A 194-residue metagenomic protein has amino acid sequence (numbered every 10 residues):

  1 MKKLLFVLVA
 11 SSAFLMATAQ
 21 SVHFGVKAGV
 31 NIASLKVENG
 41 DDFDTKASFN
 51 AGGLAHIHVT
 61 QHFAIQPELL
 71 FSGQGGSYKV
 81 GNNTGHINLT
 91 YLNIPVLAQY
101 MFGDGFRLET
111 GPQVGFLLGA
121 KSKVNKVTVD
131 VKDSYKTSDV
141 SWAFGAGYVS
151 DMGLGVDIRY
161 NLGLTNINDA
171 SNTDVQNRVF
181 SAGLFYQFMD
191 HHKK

Functional and structural regions predicted by a protein language model:
V9, G52-L54, P95-L97, G145-G147 (+1 more regions): Outer-membrane beta-barrel architecture
Q20-V22, F43-F49, N88-L92, S138-W142 (+1 more regions): Residues that define the transmembrane beta-barrel architecture of outer-membrane proteins
V22, H62-I65, F106-L108, M152-I158 (+1 more regions): Repeated loop/turn-to-beta-strand initiation elements of outer-membrane beta-barrel proteins
V26-A28, P67, V96, T110 (+3 more regions): Membrane-embedded beta-strand positions of outer-membrane beta-barrel proteins
V30-S34, F49, F71-G75, V114-L118 (+2 more regions): Transmembrane beta-strands of outer-membrane beta-barrel pores
N31, G147-L154, L162, Q176-K194: Outer-membrane beta-barrel "beta-signal"
K36-D42, S77-T84, A120-T128, N168-T173: Outer-membrane beta-barrel translocator domains and adjoining extracellular loop/strand segments of Gram-negative
A55-I57, Y100, F116, Y148-S150 (+2 more regions): Residue-level signature of outer-membrane beta-barrel architecture
